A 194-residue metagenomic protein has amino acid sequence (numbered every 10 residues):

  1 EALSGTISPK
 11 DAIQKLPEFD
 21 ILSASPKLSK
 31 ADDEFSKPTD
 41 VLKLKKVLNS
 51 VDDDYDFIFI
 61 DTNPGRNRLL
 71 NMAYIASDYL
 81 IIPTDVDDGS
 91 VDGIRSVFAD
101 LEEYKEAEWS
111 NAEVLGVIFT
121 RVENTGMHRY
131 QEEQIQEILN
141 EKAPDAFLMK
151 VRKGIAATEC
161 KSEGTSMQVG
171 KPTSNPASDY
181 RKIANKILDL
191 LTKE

Functional and structural regions predicted by a protein language model:
E1-E194: P-loop NTP-binding core
